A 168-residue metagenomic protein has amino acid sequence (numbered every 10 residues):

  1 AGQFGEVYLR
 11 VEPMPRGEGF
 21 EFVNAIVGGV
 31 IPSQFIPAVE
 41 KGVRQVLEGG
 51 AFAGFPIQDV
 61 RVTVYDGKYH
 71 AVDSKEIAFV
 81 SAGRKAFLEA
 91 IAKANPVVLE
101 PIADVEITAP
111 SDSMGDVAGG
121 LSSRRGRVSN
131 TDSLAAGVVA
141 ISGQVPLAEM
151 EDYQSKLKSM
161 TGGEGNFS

Functional and structural regions predicted by a protein language model:
A1-S168: Accessory interaction regions appended to the cores of large information-processing enzymes
